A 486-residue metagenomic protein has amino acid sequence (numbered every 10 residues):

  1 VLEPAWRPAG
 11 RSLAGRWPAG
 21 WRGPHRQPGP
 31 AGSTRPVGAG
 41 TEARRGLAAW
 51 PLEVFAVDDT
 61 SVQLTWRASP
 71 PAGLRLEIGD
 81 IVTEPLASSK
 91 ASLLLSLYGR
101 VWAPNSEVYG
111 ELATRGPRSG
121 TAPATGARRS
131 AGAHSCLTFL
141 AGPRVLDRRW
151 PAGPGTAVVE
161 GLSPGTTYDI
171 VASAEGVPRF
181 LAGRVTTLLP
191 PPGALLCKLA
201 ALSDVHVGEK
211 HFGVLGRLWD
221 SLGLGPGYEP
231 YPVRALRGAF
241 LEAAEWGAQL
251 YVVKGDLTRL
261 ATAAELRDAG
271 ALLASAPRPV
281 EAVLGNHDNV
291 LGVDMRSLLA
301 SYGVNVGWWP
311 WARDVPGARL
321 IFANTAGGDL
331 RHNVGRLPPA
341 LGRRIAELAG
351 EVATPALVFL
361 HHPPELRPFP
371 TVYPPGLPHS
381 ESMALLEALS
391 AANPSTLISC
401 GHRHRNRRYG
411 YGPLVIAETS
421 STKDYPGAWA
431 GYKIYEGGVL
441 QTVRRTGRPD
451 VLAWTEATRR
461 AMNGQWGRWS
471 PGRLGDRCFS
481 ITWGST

Functional and structural regions predicted by a protein language model:
A49-W50, A56, Q63, P70 (+3 more regions): N-terminal active-site segment of His-dependent metallophosphoesterases
Q63-T65, A72, E84, A239-L250 (+3 more regions): His/acidic metal-ligating clusters that form di-metal
K90-W102, S203-R234, V290-N305, G328-L337 (+2 more regions): Acidic/histidine-rich helix-loop elements that form or flank divalent-metal/phosphate-binding sites at the catalytic
V159-T166: Surface-exposed, short loops/turns at beta-strand junctions within beta-sandwich domains
S173-A174, R184-P191, R267-E347, A384-L385 (+2 more regions): Extended active-site neighborhood of metal-dependent phosphoesterases/phosphodiesterases
L189-A200, G208-V214, A312-F322, E351-A356 (+2 more regions): Beta-strand-turn-beta hairpins that frame and shape the catalytic cleft of phosphate-ester-processing enzymes
G208-H211, R259-A264, N286-V293, G328-H332 (+3 more regions): Active-site environment of divalent metal-dependent phosphoester hydrolases
E436-T486: A short C-terminal boundary segment appended to hydrolase-like catalytic domains
